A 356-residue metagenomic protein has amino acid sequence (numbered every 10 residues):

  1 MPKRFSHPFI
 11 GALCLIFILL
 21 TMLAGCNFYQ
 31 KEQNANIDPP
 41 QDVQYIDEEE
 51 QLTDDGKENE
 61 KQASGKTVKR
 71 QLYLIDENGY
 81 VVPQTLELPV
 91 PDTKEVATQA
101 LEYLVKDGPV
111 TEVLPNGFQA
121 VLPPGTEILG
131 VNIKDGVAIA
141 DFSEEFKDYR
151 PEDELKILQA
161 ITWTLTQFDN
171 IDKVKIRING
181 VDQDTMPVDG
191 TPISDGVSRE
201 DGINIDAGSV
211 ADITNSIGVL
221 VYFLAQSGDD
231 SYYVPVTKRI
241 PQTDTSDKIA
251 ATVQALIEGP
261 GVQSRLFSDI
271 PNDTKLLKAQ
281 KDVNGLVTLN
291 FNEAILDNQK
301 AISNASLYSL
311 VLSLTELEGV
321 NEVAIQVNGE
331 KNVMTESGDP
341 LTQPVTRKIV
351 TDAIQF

Functional and structural regions predicted by a protein language model:
P2-F356: Bimodal "functional hotspot" detector
